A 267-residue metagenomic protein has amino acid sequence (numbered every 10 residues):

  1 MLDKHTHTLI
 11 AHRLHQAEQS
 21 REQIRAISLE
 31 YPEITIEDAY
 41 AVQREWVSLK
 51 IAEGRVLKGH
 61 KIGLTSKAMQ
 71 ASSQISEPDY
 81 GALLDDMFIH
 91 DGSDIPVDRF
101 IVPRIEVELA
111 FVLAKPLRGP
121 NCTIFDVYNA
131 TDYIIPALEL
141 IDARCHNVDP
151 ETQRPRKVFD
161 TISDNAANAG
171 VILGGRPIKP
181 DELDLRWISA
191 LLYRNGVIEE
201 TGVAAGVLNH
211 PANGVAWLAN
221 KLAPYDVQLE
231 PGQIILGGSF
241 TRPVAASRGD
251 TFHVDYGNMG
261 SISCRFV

Functional and structural regions predicted by a protein language model:
L2-N209, T251, M259-V267: Catalytic-core "active-site belt" of small-molecule-metabolizing enzymes, emphasizing His/Asp/Glu-rich regions
D94-I95, A223-Y225, H253-V254: Short, intrinsically disordered/low-complexity patches at protein termini and at juxtamembrane boundaries
V215-P243: A conserved acidic, glycine/proline-rich C-terminal tail/linker
Y225, E230-Q233, D250-F252, G260-I262: A short pocket-lining beta-strand/turn micro-motif at the edge of beta-sheets
G238-R242, A246-V254: Low-complexity, intrinsically disordered Gly/Pro/Thr-rich segments
